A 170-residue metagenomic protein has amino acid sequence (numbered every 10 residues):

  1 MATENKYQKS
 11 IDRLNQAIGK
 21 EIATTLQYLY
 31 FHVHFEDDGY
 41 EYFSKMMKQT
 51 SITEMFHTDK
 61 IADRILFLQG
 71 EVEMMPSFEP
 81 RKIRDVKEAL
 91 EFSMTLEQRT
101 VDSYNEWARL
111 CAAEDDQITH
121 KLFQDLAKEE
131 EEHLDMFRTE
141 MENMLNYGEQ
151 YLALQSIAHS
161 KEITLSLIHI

Functional and structural regions predicted by a protein language model:
M1-I168: Iron-associated oxidoreductase/ferritin-like identity signal
